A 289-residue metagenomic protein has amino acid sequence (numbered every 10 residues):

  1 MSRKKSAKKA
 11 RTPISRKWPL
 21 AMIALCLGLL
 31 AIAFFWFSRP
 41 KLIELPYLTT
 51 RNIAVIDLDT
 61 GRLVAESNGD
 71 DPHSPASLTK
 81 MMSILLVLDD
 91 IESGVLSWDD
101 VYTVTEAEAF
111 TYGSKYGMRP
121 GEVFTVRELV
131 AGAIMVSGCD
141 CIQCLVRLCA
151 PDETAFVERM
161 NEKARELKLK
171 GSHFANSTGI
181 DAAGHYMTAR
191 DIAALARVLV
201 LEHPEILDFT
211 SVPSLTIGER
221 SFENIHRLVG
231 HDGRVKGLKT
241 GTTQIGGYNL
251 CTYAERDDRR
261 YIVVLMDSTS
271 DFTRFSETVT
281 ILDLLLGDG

Functional and structural regions predicted by a protein language model:
M1-K17: N-terminal Lys/Arg-rich, disordered targeting/topogenic segments
P13-I14, W36, S77, D271: Short alpha-helical segments used as structural interaction elements across diverse proteins
K17-A21, D57, V64, R274-V279 (+1 more regions): Catalytic-site microenvironment of enzymes that process N-acetyl-hexosamine-containing cell-wall polysaccharides
P19-A24, D70-S74, D99-Y102, T111-G113 (+4 more regions): A generic short-segment signal for beta-strand/edge and adjacent turn/coil regions
A21-F34: Hydrophobic membrane-insertion alpha-helices, especially the h-region of bacterial N-terminal signal peptides
A31-R39, D288: Prokaryotic Sec-type signal peptides and long signal-anchor helices with extended Leu/Ile/Val-rich h-regions
W36-R190, V200-L201, R256: Active-site-adjacent loops and short helices of periplasmic peptidoglycan-processing enzymes
E44-N52, V126, P151-G289: Penicillin-recognizing serine hydrolase domain
